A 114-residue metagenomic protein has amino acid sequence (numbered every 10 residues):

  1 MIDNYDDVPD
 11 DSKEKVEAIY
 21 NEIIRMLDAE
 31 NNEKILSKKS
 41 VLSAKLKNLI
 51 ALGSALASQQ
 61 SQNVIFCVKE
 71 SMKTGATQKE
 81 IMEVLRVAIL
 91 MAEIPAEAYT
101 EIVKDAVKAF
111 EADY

Functional and structural regions predicted by a protein language model:
M1-L46, Y99-Y114: Acidic, glycine/proline-rich low-complexity segments that act as flexible tails and inter-domain linkers
S40, A57-S61, G75, E93-A96: Residues at alpha-helix boundaries and short interhelical turns
K45-N48, E80: Short, surface-exposed loop and linker segments with low hydrophobicity and enrichment for Pro/Ser/Thr
K47-S61: Amphipathic, charged-and-aliphatic alpha-helical interface segments that function as noncatalytic docking
S58-L85: Mid-chain, well-packed structural core segment of small domains
M82-V107: C-terminal structural segments of small proteins and small subunits
